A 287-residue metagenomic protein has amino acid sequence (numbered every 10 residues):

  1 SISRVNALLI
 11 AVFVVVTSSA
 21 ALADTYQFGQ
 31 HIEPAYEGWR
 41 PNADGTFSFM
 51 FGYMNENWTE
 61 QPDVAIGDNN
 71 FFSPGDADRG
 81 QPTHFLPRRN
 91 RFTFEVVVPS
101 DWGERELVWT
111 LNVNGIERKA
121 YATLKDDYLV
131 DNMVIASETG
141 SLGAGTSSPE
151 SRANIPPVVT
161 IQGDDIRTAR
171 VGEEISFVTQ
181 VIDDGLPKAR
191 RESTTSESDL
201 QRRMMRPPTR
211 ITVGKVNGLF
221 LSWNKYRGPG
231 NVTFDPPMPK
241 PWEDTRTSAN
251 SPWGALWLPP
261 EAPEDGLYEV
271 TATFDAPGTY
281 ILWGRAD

Functional and structural regions predicted by a protein language model:
N6-T17: Bacterial N-terminal signal peptides
Y36-G38, D164-A169: Short beta-strand segments of immunoglobulin-like
P41, A262, Y268-A276: Residue-level recognition of secondary-structure-to-loop junctions
N55-N57, R167-R170, I175, V181-K188 (+5 more regions): Extracellular acidic, Ser/Thr/Pro-rich low-complexity tracts
A77, P82, L200-Y268: Low-complexity "stalk/linker" and mucin-like segments enriched in Ser/Thr/Pro/Ala/Gly
E104-E106, E174, D265, P277-T279: Extracellular Ig-like/FN3 beta-sandwich strand-entry sites
Y128-D165, P187: Proline-centered linker/hinge motifs at extracellular inter-domain junctions
